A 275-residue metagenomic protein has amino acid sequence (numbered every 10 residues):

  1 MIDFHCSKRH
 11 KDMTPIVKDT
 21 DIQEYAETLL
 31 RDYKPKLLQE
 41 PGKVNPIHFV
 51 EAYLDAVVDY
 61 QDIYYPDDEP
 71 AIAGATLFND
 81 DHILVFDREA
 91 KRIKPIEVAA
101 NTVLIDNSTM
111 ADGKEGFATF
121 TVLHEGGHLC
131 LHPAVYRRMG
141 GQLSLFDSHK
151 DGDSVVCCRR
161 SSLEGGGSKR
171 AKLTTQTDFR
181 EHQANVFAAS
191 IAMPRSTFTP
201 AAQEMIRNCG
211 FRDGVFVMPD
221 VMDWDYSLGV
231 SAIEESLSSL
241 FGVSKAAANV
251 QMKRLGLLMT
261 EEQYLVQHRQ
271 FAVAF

Functional and structural regions predicted by a protein language model:
M1-F275: Active-site hotspot residues in diverse enzymes, especially metal/ion-binding acidic/histidine motifs
